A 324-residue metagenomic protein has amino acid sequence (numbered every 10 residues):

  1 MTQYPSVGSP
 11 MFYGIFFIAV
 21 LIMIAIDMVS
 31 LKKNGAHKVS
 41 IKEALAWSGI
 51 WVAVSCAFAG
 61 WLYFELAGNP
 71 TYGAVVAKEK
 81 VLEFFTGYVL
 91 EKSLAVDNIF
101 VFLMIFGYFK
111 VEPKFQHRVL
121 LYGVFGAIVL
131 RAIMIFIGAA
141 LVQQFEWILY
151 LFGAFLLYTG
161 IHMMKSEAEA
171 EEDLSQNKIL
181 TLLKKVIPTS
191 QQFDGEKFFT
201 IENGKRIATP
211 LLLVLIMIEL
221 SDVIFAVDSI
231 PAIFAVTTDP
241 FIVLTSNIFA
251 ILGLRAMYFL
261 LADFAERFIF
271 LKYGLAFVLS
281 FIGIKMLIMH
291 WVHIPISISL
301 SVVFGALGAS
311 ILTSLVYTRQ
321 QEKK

Functional and structural regions predicted by a protein language model:
M1-K324: Multi-pass alpha-helical transmembrane bundle typical of ion/small-solute transporters and intramembrane aspartyl
